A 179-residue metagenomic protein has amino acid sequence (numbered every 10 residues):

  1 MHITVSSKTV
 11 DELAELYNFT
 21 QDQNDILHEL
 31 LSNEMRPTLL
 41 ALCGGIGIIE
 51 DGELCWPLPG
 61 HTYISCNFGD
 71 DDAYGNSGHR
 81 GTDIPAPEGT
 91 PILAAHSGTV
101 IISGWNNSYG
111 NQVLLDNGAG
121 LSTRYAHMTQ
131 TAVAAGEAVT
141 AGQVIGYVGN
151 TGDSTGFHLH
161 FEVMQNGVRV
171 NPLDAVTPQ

Functional and structural regions predicted by a protein language model:
M1-E29: N-terminal secretion targeting segments of exported proteins
V5-K8, F19, W56, I92 (+3 more regions): Extracytoplasmic/periplasmic, Sec-exported soluble proteins
D25-Y109, A141: Surface-exposed, glycine-biased beta-strand/turn segments
S65, T99-I101, T129, G146-G149: Conserved positions in beta-strands of structured domains
G69, G89, W105, G120 (+3 more regions): Disulfide-stabilized cysteine-rich extracellular repeat microdomains
S77-R80, A94-A132, F157-V163: Zn2+-dependent peptidoglycan hydrolase active-site motif and core
N111-S122, E137-Q179: Conserved, short, structured surface segments that act as functional micro-motifs
